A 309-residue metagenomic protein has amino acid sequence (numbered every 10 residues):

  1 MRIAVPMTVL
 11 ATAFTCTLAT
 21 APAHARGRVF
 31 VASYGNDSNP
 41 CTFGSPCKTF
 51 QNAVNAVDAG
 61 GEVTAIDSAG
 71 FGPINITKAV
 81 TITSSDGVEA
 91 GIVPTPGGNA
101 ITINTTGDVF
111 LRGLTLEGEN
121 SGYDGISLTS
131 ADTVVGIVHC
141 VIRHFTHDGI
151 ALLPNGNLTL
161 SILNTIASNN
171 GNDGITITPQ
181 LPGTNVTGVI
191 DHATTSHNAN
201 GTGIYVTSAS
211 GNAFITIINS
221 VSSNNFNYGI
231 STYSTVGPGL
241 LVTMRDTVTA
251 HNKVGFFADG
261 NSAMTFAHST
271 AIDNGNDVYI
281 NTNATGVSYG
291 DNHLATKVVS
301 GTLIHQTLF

Functional and structural regions predicted by a protein language model:
M1-L10: Bacterial N-terminal signal peptides that target proteins for export
A13-P22: C-terminal segment of classical bacterial N-terminal signal peptides
A23-G27: Boundary at the C-terminal end of the N-terminal hydrophobic targeting segment
S33-G72: Acidic Gly/Asp/Thr-rich repetitive segments characteristic of extracellular carbohydrate-active and adhesion proteins
D58-A59, G70-T83, G91-V134, D148-N155: Extracellular beta-strand-rich solenoid/capping regions of secreted or surface-exposed proteins that bind or remodel
S85-D86, G107-G118, T133-H144, L158-G171 (+5 more regions): Right-handed parallel beta-helix
V93-T102, N120-T129, H144-P154, N169-N185 (+5 more regions): Extracellular beta-strand/beta-solenoid scaffold signature
